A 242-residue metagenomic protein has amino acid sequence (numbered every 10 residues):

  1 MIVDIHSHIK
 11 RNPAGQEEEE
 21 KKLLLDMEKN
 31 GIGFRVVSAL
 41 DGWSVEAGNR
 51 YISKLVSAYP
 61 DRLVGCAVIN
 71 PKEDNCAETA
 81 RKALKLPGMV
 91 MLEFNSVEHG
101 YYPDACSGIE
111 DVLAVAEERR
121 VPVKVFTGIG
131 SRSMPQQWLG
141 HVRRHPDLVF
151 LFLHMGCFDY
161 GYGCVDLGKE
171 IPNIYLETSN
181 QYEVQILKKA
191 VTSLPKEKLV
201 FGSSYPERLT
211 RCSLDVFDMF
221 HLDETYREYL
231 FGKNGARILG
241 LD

Functional and structural regions predicted by a protein language model:
M1-I5, Q16-F34, K196-K198, R211-D242: Mid-to-C-terminal alpha-helical segments outside catalytic/metal-binding sites
I2-K10, F126-G128, L153: Histidine-centered catalytic micro-motifs
H6, M27, I52, A83 (+7 more regions): Conserved, mostly hydrophobic/aromatic
R11-E18, A39-A47, I69-C76, H99-C106 (+3 more regions): Acidic-and-aromatic substrate-binding clefts and catalytic sites of carbohydrate-active enzymes
G15-M27, E73-L84: Short, acidic/polar
K21, E46-S53, P135-Q136, R211-L214: Short, surface-exposed alpha-helical segments at coil->helix boundaries
G33, E46-P122, E170: Active-site gating/metal-coordination segments in enzymes
V90, P103-V200: Catalytic pocket-lining loop regions of alpha/beta-barrel enzymes, especially the amidohydrolase/enolase/GH5 lineages
